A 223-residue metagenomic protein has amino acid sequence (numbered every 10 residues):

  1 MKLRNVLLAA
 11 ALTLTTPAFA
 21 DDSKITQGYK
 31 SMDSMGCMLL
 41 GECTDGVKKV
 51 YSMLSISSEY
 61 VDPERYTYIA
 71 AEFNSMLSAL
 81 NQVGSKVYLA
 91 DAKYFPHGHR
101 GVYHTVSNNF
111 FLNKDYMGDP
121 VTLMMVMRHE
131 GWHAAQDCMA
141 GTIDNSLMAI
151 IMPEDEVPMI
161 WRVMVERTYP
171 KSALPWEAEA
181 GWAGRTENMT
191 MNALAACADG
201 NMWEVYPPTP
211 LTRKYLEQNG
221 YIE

Functional and structural regions predicted by a protein language model:
K2-A9: Sec-dependent signal peptide recognition, specifically the positively charged N-region followed immediately by
A10-F19: Hydrophobic h-region of N-terminal signal peptides that target proteins for export in Gram-negative bacteria
D21-D22, D33-V106: Auxiliary, metal-adjacent structural segments of Zn-dependent hydrolase domains
I69-M76, L123, M127-E130, A135 (+2 more regions): Stable alpha-helical elements in mature extracytoplasmic
D91-K93, K114-M117, C138-G141: A mature extracytoplasmic/lumenal domain signature
F110-M127: Short pre-active-site segment immediately N-terminal to the catalytic Zn-binding motif
G131-M148: Catalytic Zn2+-binding segment of zinc metalloproteases
N145-E223: Metalloprotease/metallohydrolase-associated module, dominated by Zn2+-dependent proteases
